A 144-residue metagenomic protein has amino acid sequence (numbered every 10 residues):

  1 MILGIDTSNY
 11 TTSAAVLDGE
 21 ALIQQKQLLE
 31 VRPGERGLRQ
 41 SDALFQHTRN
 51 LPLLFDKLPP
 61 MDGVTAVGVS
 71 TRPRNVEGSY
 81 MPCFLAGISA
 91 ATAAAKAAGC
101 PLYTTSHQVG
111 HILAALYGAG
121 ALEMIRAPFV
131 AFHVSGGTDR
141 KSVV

Functional and structural regions predicted by a protein language model:
M1-V144: Short acidic/glycine-rich loops and adjacent helix/strand connectors that line catalytic pockets where negatively
